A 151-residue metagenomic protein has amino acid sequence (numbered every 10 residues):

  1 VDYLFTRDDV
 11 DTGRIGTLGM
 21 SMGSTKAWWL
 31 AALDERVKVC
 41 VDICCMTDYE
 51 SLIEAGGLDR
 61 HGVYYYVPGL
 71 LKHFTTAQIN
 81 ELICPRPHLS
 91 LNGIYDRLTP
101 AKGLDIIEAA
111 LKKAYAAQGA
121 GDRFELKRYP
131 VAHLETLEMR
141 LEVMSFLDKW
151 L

Functional and structural regions predicted by a protein language model:
V1-S21, V37: Gly/Ser-rich "nucleophile elbow"/oxyanion-hole loop immediately N-terminal to the catalytic nucleophile in hydrolases
L4, L30-A31: Aromatic pocket-lining residues of Rossmann-like dinucleotide-binding sites
L18, I43-C44, L91, Y129: Alpha/beta-hydrolase-fold catalytic nucleophile elbow
G19-W29: Glycine-rich nucleophile elbow surrounding the catalytic serine of serine-hydrolase chemistry
K38-N80, P85, P100, L104-E108 (+1 more regions): Mobile cap/lid helix-loop segments that gate and shape the active-site cleft of serine hydrolases
G62-V63, A109-L151: C-terminal catalytic histidine-bearing segment of alpha/beta-hydrolase fold enzymes
I83, S90-N92: Short beta-strand/loop motif that positions the catalytic acidic residue of the alpha/beta-hydrolase fold
I94-T99, D105, H133-L134: Acidic catalytic loop of the alpha/beta-hydrolase fold
